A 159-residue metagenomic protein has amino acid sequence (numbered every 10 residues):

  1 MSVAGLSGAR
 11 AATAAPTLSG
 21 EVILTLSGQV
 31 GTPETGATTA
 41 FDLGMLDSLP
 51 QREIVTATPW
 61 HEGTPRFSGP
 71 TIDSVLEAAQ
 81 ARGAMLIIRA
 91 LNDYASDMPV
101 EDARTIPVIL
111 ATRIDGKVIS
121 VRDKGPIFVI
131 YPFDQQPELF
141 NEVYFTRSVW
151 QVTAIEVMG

Functional and structural regions predicted by a protein language model:
M1-A11: N-terminal export signals
R10-G159: N-terminal intrinsically disordered, low-complexity segments enriched in P/E/S/T
